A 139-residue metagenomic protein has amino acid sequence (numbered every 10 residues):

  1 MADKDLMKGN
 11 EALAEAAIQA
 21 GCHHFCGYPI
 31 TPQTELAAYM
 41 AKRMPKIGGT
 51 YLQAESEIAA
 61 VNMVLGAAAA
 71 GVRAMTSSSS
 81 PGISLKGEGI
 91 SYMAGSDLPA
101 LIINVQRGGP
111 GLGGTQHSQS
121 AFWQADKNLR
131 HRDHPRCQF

Functional and structural regions predicted by a protein language model:
M1-K127: Thiamine diphosphate
H131-F139: Flexible, glycine/proline-enriched loop segments at strand-loop-helix junctions that form or flank small-ligand binding
